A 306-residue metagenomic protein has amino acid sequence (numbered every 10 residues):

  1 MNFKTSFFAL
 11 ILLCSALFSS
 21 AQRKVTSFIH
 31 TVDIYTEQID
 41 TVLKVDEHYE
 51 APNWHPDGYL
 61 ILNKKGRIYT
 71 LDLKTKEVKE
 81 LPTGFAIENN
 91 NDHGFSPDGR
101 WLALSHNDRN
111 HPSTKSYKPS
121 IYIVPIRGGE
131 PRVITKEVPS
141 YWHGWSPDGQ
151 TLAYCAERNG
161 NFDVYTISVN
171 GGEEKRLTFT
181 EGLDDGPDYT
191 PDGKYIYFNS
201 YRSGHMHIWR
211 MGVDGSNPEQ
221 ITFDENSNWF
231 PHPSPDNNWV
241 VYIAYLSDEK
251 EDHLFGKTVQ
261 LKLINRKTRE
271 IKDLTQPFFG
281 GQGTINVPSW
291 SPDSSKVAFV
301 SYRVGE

Functional and structural regions predicted by a protein language model:
M1-R23: Bacterial Sec-dependent N-terminal signal peptides
Q22-E306: Sequence signature of WD/YWTD-type beta-propeller architectures
